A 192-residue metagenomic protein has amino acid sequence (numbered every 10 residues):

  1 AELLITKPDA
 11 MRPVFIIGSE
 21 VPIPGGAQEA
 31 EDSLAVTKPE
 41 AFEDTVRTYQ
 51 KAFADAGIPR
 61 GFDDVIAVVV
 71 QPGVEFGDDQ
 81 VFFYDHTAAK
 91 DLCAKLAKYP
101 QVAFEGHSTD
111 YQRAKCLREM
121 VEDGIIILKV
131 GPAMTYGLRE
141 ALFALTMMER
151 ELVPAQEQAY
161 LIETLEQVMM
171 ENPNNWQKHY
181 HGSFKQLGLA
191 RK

Functional and structural regions predicted by a protein language model:
A1-A97, A103, T109: Helix-rich catalytic cores of soluble enzyme domains
C93-K192: Flexible, acidic glycine-rich loops studded with aromatic residues
